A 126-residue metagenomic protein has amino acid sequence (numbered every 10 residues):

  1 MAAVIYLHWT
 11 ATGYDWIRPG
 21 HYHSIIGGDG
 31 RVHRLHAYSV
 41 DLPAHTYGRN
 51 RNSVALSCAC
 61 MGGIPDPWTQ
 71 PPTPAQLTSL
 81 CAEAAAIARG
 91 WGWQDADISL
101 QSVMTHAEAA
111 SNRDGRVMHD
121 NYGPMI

Functional and structural regions predicted by a protein language model:
M1-R51: N-terminal catalytic cores of peptidoglycan-degrading enzymes
V4, S53-A55, S102-M104: Structural preference for beta-strand elements that scaffold enzyme active sites
A11, Y38-S39, C60, A107-A109: A mature extracytoplasmic/lumenal domain signature
D41, A55-P72: Substrate-binding clefts and substrate-entry loops adjacent to catalytic sites of polymer-processing enzymes acting on
I64-I126: Basic/polar, cationic surfaces and motifs that engage anionic cell-wall and phosphate/carboxylate ligands
